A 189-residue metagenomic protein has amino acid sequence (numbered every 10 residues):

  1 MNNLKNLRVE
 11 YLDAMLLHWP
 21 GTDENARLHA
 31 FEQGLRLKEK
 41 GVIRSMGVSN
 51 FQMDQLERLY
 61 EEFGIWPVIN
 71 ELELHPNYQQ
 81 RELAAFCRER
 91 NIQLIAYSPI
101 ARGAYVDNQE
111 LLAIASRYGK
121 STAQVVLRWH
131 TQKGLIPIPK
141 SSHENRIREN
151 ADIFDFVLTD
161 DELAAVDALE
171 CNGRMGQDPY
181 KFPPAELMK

Functional and structural regions predicted by a protein language model:
M1-L17, R36-K40, I92: CE4/NodB-like, metal-dependent polysaccharide N-deacetylase domain that modifies extracellular/periplasmic N-acetylated
W19-K189: Beta/alpha (TIM)-barrel catalytic core signal, keyed to glycine-rich beta->alpha loops juxtaposed to Asp/Glu that bind
